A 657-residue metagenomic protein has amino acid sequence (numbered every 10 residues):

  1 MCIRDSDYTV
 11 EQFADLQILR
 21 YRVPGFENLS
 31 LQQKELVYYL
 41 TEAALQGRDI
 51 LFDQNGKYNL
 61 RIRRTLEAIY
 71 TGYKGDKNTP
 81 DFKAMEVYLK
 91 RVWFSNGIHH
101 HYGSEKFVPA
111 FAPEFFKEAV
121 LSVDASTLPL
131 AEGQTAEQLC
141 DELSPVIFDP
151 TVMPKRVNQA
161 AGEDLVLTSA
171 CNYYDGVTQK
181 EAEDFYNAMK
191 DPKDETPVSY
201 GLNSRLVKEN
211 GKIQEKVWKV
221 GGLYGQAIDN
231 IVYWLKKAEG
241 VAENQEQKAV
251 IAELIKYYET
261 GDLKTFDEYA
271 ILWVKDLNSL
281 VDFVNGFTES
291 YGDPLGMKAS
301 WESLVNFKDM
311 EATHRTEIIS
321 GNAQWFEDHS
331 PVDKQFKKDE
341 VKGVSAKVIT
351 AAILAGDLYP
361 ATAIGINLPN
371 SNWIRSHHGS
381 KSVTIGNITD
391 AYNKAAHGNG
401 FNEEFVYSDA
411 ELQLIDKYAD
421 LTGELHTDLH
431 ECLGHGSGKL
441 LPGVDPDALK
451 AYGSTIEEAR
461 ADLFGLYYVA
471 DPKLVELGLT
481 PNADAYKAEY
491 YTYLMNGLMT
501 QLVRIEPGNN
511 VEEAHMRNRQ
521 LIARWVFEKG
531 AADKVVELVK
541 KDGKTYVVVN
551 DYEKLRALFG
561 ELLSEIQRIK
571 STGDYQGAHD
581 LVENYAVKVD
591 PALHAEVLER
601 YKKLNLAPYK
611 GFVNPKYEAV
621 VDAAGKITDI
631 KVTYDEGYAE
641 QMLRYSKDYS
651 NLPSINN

Functional and structural regions predicted by a protein language model:
M1-S6: Conserved small/polar residues in nucleotide/adenosyl-binding loops
R22, L466-I569: Long, well-structured alpha-helical subdomains associated with metal-dependent extracellular/ecto-lumenal hydrolases
S30, N244, S454-D471: An active-site-proximal "capping" alpha-helix that borders the catalytic cofactor pocket
V87-L89, W93-Q413, A419: Contiguous, non-catalytic segments that form substrate-binding/exosite surfaces or channel walls
D420-L433: Short alpha-helix carrying the canonical HExxH Zn2+-binding catalytic motif
C432-V444, Y468, P472: Catalytic Zn2+-binding segment of zinc metalloproteases
G438-A459: Post-HEXXH active-site segment of zinc metalloproteases
D551-N657: Extended, compositionally biased alpha-helical segments that mediate assembly or anchoring
